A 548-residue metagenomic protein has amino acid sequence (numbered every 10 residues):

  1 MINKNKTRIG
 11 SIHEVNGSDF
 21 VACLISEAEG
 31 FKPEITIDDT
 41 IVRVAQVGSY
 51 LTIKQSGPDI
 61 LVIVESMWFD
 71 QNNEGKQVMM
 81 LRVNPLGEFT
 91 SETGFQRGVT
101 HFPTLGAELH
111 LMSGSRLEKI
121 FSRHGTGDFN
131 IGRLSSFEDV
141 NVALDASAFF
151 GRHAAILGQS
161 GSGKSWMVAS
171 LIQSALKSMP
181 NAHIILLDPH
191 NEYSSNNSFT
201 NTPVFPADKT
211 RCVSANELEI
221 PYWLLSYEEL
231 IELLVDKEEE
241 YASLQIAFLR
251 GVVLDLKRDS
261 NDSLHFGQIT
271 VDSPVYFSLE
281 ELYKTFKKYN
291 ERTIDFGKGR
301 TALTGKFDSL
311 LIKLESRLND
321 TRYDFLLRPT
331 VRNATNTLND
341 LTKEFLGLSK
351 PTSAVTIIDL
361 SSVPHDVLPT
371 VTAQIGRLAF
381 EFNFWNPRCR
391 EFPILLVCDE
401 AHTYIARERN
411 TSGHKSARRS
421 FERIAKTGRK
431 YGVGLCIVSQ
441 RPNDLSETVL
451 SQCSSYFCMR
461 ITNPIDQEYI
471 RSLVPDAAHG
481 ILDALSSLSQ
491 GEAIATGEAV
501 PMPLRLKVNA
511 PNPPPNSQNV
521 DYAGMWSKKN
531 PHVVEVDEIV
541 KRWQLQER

Functional and structural regions predicted by a protein language model:
M1-L157, L171, C389-F392, L445: Basic- and hydrophobic-enriched, low-structure N-terminal and domain-boundary segments that flank ATP-binding catalytic
D128-N216, A495, W526-S527, V536-D537: Glycine-rich phosphate-binding loop of nucleotide-binding enzymes
L187, C398, V438-S439: Hydrophobic residues in beta-strands of the RecA-like P-loop NTPase core, especially within AAA+ ATPase
N191-S195, N201, Y222-S420: P-loop NTPase motor domains
C212-L224, Y456-I465: Conserved AAA+ ATPase "SRH/arginine-finger" region at the nucleotide-binding site
Y241-H265, D483-P514: Conserved AAA+ ATPase small/helical "lid" subdomain
E422-T427, Y431-K507: Conserved ATP-driven motor cores of ASCE-family P-loop NTPases powering translocation/secretion/packaging/pilus
G491-R548: Conserved P-loop NTPase motor module
